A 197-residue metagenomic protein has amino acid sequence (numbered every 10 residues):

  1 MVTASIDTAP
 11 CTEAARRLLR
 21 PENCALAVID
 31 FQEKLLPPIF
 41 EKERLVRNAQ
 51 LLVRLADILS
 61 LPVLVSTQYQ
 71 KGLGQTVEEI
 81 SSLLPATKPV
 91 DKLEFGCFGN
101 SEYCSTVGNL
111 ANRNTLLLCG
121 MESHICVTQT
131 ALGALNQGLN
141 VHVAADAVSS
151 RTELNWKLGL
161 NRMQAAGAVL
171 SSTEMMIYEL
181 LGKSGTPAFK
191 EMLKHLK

Functional and structural regions predicted by a protein language model:
V2-N23, K71-K197: Active-site-adjacent betaalpha module
P21-C24, I39-L64: A short alpha/beta connector and helix-capping loop motif
A25-F31: N-terminal nucleotide-binding beta1-loop-alpha1 segment
F31, V65-Q68, A145: A cross-domain feature marking catalytic cores of carbohydrate-active enzymes and several ubiquitous metabolic/repair
E33-P37: Short acidic, Gly/Ser-rich segments with clustered Asp/Glu that frequently serve as metal-coordination loops in enzyme
L55, P62-V63, Q68-Y69, L73 (+1 more regions): Early exported N-terminus immediately downstream of N-terminal targeting peptides
